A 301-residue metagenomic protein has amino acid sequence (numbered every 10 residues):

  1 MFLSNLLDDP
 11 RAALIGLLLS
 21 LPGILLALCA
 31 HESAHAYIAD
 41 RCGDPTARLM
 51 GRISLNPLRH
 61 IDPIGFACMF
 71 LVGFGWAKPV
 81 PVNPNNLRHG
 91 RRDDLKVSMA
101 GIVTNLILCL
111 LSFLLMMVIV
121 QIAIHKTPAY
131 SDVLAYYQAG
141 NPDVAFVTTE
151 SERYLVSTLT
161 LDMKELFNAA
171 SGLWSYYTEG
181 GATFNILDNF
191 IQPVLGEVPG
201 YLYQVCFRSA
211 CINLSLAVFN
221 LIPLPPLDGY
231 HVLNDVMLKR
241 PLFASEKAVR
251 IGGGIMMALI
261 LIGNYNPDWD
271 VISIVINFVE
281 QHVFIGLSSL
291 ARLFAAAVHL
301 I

Functional and structural regions predicted by a protein language model:
M1-I301: Hydrophobic transmembrane alpha-helices and their immediate loop junctions in multi-pass integral membrane proteins
